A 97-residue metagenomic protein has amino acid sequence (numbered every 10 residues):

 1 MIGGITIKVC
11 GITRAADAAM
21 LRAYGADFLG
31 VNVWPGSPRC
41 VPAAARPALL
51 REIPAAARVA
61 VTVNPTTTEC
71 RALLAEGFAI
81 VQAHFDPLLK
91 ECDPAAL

Functional and structural regions predicted by a protein language model:
M1-A96: Conserved N-terminal beta1-alpha1 strand-loop-helix module at the mouth
